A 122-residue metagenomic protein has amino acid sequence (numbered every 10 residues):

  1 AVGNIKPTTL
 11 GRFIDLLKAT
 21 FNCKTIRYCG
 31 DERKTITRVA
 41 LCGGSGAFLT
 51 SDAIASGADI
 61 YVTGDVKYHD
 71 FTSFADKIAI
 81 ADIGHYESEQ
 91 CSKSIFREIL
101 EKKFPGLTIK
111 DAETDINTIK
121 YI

Functional and structural regions predicted by a protein language model:
A1-I122: Active-site catalytic microenvironments in core metabolic enzymes, especially phosphate/sugar-handling
